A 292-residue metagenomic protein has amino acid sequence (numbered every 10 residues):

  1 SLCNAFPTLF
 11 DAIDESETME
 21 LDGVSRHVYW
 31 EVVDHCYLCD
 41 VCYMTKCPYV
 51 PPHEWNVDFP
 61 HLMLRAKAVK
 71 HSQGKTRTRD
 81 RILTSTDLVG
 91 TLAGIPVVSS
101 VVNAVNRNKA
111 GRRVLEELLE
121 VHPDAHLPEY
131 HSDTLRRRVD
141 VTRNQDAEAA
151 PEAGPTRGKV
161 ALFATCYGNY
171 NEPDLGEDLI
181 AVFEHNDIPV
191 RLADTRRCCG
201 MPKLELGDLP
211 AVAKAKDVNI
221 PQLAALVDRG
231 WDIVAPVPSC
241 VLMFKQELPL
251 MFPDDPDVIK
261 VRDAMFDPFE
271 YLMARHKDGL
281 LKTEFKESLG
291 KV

Functional and structural regions predicted by a protein language model:
S1-C3, C36-C47, C166, C199 (+1 more regions): Short cysteine clusters
L2-H35, Y49-R79: Non-heme iron-sulfur electron-transfer modules
D11, V41, G90-T91: Short alpha-helix boundary/capping elements
W30-C36, V41, A193: Processing junctions and N-termini across compartments
V32, Y37, P52, C166-Y170 (+1 more regions): Short, charged/polar micro-motifs that form catalytic or ligand-binding hotspots
C42, E54, D174: Residue-level signal for short amphipathic helical patches enriched in basic/charged and nearby hydrophobic residues
T45-H53, Q246, L250: General structural signal for alpha-helix termini and helix-helix connectors
V57-V292: Iron-sulfur cluster-binding electron-transfer modules in prokaryotic oxidoreductases
